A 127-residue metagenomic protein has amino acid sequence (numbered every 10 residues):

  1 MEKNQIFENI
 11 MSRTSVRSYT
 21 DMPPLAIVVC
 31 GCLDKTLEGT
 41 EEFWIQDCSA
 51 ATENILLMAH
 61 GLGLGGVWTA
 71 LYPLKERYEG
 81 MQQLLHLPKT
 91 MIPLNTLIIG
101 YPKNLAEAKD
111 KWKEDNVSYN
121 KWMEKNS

Functional and structural regions predicted by a protein language model:
M1-S127: Acidic, surface-exposed loops and disordered segments
